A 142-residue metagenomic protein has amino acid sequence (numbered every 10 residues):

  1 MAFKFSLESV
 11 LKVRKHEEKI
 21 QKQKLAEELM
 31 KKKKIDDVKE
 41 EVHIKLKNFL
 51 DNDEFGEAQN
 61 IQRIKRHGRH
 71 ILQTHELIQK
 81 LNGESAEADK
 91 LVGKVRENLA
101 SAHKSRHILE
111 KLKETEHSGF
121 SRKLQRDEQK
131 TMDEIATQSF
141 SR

Functional and structural regions predicted by a protein language model:
M1-R142: Charge-rich amphipathic alpha-helical interaction elements
